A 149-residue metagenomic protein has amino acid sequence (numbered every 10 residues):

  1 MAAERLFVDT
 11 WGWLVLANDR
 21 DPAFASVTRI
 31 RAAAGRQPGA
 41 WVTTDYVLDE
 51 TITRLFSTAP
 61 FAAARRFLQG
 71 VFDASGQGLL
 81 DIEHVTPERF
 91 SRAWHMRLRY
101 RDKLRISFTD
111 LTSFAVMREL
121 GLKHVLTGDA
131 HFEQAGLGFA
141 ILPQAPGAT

Functional and structural regions predicted by a protein language model:
M1-A3, F114-T149: Acidic, PIN/NYN-like endoribonuclease modules and their adjacent C-terminal/linker elements
M1-T43, F56-Q69, A148-T149: Short, well-structured N-terminal submotif of metal-dependent ribonuclease cores
V8, V42-T43, H84, F108 (+1 more regions): Short beta-strand scaffold positions
W13, L48, F132-E133: A generic structural signal for short hydrophobic patches within well-formed alpha-helices
Q37-P38, A74-G78: Structured helix-beta-strand junction loops
I52-T53, W94: Amphipathic alpha-helical segments within well-ordered protein domains
L80-K123: Active-site neighborhoods of divalent-metal-dependent phosphate/nucleic-acid chemistry enzymes
